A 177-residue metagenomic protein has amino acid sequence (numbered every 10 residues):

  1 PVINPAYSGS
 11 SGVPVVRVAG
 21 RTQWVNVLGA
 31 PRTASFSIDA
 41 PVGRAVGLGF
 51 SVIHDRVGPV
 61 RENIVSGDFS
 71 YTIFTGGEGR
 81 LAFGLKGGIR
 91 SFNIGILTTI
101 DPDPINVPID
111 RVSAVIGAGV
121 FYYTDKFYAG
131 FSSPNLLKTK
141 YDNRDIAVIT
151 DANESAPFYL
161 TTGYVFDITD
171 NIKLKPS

Functional and structural regions predicted by a protein language model:
P1-S177: Subset of outer-membrane beta-barrel
